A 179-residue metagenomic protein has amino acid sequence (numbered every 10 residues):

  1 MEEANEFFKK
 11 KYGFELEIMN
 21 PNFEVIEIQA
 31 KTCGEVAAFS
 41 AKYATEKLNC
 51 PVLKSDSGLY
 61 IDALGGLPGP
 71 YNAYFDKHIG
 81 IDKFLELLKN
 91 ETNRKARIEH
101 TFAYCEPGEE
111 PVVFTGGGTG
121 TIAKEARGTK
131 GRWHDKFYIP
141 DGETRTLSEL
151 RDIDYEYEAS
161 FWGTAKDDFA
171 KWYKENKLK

Functional and structural regions predicted by a protein language model:
M1-K179: Anionic-ligand binding patches
